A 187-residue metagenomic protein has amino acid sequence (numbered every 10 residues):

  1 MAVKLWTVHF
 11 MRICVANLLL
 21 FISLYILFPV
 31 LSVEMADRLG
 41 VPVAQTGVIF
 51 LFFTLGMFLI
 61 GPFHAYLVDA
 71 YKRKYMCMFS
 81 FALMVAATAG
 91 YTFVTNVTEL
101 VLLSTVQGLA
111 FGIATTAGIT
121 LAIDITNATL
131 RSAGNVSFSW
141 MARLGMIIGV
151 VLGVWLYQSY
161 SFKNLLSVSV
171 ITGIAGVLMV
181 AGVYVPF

Functional and structural regions predicted by a protein language model:
L5-G47: Helix-loop boundary and gating motifs at the non-cytosolic
G40, K72, F93-T98: Helix-breaking motifs and short loop linkers at transmembrane-helix boundaries and internal kinks in secondary membrane
T54-P62, M146-I147: Residue-level signature of mid-helix packing/kink "hotspots" within the transmembrane helices of 12-pass Major
I60-K72, Y157: Helix-to-loop junctions at the C-terminal end of transmembrane segments in multipass secondary transporters
Y75-A89, V170: Structural signature of the two symmetry-related core transmembrane helices
A87, T98-V106: Paired small-residue
A114-T126: Intracellular juxtamembrane helix-capping segments at the cytosolic ends of symmetry-related transmembrane helices
L165-G182: Symmetry-related core transmembrane helices of the 12-TM Major Facilitator Superfamily/SLC fold
